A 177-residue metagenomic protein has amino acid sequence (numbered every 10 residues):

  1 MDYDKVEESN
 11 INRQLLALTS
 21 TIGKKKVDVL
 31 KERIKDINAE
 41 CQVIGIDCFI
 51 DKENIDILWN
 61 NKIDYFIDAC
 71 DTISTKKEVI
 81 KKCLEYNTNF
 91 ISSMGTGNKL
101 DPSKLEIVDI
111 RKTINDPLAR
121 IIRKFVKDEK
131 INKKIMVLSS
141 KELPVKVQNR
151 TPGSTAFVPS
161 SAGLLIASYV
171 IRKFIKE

Functional and structural regions predicted by a protein language model:
M1-E177: Adenine nucleotide-associated cytosolic modules
